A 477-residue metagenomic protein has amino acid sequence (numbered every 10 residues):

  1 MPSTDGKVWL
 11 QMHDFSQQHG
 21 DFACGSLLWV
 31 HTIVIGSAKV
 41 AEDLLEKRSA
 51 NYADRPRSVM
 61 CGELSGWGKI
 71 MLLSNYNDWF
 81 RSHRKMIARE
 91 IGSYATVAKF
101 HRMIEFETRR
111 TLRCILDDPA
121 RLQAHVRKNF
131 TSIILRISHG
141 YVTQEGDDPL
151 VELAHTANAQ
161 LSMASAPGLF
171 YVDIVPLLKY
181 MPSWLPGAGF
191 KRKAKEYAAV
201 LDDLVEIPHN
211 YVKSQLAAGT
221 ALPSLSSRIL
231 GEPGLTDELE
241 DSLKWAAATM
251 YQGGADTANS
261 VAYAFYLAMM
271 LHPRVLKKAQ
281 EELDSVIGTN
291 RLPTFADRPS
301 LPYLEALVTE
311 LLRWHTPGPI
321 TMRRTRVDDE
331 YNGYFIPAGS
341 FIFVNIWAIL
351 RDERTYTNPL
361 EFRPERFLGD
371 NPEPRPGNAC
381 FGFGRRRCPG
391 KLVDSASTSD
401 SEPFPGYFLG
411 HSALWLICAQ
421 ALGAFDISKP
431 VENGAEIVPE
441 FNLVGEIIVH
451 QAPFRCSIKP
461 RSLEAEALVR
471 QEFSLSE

Functional and structural regions predicted by a protein language model:
M1-S65, S82, E105-R110, A338 (+1 more regions): N-terminal membrane-proximal hinge/A-helix region immediately C-terminal to the signal-anchor transmembrane segment
P2-G20, D203, R291-N332, E353 (+1 more regions): Conserved cytochrome P450 K-helix E-x-x-R motif and the immediately C-terminal K′/meander segment
V34-L44, A53, G140-E145, P149 (+2 more regions): Classical protein tyrosine phosphatase
A53, Q144, P273-V275, V393-E402 (+3 more regions): Cytochrome P450 heme-binding "Cys pocket" and the immediately downstream C-terminal segment
P56-L64, A98-A262, K278: Cytochrome P450 heme-thiolate monooxygenase catalytic core
F130, Y197-H209, E232-D284, L311 (+8 more regions): Central I-helix of cytochrome P450 enzymes
V344-N371, F473-S474: Conserved cytochrome P450 K-helix/beta-meander segment immediately N-terminal to the heme-binding cysteine loop
Q451-E477: C-terminal helix/juxtamembrane-tail motif
